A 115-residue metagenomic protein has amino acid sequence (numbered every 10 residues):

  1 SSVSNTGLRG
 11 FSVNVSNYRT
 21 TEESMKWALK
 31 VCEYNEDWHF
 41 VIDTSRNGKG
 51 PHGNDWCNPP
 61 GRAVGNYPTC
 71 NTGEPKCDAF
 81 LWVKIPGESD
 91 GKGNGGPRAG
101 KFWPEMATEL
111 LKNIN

Functional and structural regions predicted by a protein language model:
S1-T108: Surface-exposed substrate-engagement region within the catalytic domains of secreted or surface-exposed extracellular
N113-N115: A short C-terminal boundary segment appended to hydrolase-like catalytic domains
